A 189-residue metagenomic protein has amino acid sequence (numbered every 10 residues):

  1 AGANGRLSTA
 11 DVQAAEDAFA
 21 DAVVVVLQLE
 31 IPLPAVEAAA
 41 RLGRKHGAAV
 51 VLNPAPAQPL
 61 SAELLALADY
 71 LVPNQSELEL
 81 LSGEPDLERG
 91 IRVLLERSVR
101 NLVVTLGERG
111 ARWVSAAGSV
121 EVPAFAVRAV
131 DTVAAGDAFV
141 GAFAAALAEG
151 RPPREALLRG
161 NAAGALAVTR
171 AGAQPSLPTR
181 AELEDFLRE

Functional and structural regions predicted by a protein language model:
A1: Active-site or metal-binding loop neighborhoods of secreted/extracellular toxin and effector enzymes
G5, D11-A15, A22-V93, R109-A111: Conserved beta-alpha-beta core of the PfkB/ribokinase-like small-molecule kinase fold
A10-A20, E79-L80, G164, T179-E189: Short alpha-helical interface patches
Q58-A62, L87-E189: Conserved phosphate-binding/catalytic region of the ribokinase-like
